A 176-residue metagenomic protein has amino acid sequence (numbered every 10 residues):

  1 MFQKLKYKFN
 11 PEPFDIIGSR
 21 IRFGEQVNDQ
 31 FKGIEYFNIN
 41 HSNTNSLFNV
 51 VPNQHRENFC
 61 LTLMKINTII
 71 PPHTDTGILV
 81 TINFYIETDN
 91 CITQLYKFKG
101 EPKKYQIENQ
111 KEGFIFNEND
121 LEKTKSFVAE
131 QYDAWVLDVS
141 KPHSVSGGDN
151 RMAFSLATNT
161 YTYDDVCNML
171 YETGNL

Functional and structural regions predicted by a protein language model:
M1-N43, G148-N150, N159-L176: N-terminal auxiliary "cap/dimerization" subdomain that precedes the catalytic jelly-roll/cupin core of mononuclear
F2-K4, R56-F59, L79-N83, N90 (+4 more regions): Extracellular structured ligand-interaction cores
P11-P13, N67, N90, H143 (+1 more regions): Residues that cap or initiate secondary-structure elements
N43-P52, P72, V80-N83: Intrinsically disordered, low-complexity boundary segments flanking structured domains
L47-I66: A short glycine-rich, His/Asp/Glu-containing loop-to-beta-strand
F48, N53, Q94-Y96, V166-M169: Short, charged, solvent-exposed linker or helix-capping segments at domain edges/interfaces that act as flexible hinges
M64-Q131: Catalytic core of non-heme Fe(II) oxygenases with the double-stranded beta-helix
N109-L176: Catalytic core of Fe(II)/2-oxoglutarate
